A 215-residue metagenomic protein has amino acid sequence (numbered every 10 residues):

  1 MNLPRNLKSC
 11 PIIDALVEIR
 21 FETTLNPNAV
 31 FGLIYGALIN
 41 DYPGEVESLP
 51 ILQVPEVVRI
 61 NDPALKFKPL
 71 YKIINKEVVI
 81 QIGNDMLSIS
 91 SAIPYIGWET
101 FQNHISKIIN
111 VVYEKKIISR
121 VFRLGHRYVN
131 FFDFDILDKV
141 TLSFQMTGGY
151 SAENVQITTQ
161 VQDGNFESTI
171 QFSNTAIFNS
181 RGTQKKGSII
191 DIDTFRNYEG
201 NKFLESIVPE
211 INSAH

Functional and structural regions predicted by a protein language model:
M1-G83, V161, E210, A214-H215: N-terminal low-complexity, intrinsically disordered segments
P4, F67-N75, V79, S90 (+1 more regions): Aromatic/basic-lined ligand-recognition segments that form π-stacking hydrophobic pockets flanked by Lys/Arg to engage
K8-C10, V78-Q81, Y95-E99, R181-T183: Short, low-complexity cationic-aromatic patches
T23-L25, M86, S91-W98, T194-G200 (+1 more regions): A generic structural motif
V30, I34, G97-H104, F203 (+1 more regions): Short amphipathic alpha-helical segments
E45-V58, E114-F131: Short glycine-rich, low-complexity/disordered patches
I80-Y128: Aromatic- and glycine-enriched beta-alpha-beta binding-site module
G187-H215: Long, compositionally biased interface segments
